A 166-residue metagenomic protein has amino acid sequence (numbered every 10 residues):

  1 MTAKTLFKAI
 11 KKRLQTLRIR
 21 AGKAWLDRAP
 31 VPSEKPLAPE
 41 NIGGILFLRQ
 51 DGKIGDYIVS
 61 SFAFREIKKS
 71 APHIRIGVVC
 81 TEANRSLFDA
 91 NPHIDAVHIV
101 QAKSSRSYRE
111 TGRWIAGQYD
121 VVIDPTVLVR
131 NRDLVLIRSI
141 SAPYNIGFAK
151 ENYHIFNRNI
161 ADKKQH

Functional and structural regions predicted by a protein language model:
M1-H166: Catalytic machinery of carbohydrate-active enzymes, primarily nucleotide-sugar-dependent glycosyltransferases
